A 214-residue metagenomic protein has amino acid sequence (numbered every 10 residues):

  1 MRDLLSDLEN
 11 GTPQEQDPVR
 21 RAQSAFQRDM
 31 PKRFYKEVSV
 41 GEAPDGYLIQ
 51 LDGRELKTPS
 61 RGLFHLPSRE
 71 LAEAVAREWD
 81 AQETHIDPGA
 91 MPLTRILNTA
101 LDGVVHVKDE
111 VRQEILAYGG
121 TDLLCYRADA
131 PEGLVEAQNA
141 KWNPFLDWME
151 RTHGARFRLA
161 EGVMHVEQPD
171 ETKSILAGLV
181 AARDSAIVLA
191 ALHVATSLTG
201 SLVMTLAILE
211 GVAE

Functional and structural regions predicted by a protein language model:
R2-H106: An N-terminal structural lobe/cap that precedes and organizes the functional/catalytic core across diverse proteins
E55, D129-G133, E210: A generic structural motif
L63, A130-A137, I187, A191-A195: Conserved aromatic-histidine-acidic binding/catalytic patches
D80, F145, E150, A207-A213: Hydrophobic/aromatic-lined pockets within catalytic cores
Q82-I86, V104, D122, T152 (+1 more regions): Amphipathic alpha-helical interaction segments
D109-I175: Internal, conserved structured core segments that host functional sites
E167-E214: An internal, amphipathic alpha-helical element
